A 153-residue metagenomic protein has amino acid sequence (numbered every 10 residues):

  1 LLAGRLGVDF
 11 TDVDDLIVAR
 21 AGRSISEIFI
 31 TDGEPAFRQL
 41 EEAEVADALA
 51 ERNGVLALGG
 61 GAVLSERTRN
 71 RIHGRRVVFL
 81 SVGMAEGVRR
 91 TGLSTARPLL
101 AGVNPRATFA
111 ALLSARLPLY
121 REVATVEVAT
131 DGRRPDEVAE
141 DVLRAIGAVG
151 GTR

Functional and structural regions predicted by a protein language model:
L1-V8: A conserved segment at the C-terminal end of the G1
R5, H73, S114-R153: NTP-dependent small-molecule kinase module
D9-R71, R97, A110: ATP-dependent small-molecule kinase phosphotransfer cores that center on conserved nucleotide phosphate-binding segments
A21, E41, L49, T91-G92 (+3 more regions): Short, flexible helix/strand-to-coil boundary loops that buttress conserved ligand/catalytic motifs in alpha/beta
G60-V63, G83-A85, R133: Short glycine-rich anion-binding loops that position phosphate/pyrophosphate groups of nucleotides and phosphorylated
R67-N70, R89-L93, E140: Short amphipathic alpha-helical segments
G74-P118: A glycine- and Lys/Arg-enriched "phosphate-lid" helix/loop adjacent to the NTP-binding pocket of small-molecule kinases
